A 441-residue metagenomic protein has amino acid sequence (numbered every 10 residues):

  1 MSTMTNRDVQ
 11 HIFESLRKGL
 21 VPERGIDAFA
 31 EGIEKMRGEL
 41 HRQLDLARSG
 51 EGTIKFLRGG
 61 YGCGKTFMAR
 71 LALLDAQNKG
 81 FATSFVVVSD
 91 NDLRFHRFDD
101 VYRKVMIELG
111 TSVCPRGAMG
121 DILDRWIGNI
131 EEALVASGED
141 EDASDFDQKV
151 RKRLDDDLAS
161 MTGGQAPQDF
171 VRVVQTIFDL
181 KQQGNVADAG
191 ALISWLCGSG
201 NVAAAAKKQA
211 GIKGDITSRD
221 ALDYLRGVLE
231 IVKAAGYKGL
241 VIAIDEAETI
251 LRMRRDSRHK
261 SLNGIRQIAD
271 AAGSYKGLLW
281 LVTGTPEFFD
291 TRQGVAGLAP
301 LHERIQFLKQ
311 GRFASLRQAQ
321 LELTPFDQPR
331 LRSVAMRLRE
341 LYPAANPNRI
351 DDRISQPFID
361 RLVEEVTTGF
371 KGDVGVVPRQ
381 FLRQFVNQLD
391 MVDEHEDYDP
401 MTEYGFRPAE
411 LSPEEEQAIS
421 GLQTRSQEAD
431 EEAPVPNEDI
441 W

Functional and structural regions predicted by a protein language model:
M1-T53, F146-D147, D399-W441: A short, basic N-terminal segment
T5-D8, A189-I354: The catalytic "switch" region of P-loop NTPases
D8, G32, M36, T53 (+16 more regions): Helical mechanochemical/support elements of P-loop NTPase systems and associated helical scaffolds
E39, L71-D75, R97-E108, K260-G264 (+2 more regions): Alpha-helical scaffold elements adjacent to nucleotide-binding pockets in ATP/GTP-utilizing enzyme cores
I54-G59, C63, F67-A235, D393-D397 (+1 more regions): P-loop NTPase nucleotide-binding core
Y61-T66, E248-T249, V377: Gly/Ser/Thr-rich loops at beta-strand to alpha-helix junctions that form or flank small-molecule/cofactor-binding
F67, E131-L134, I250-R254, P408-A418: Eukaryote-specific, cytoplasm-facing alpha-helical/coiled-coil scaffolding segments in long proteins
T176-S194, G311-A314, T324-W441: C-terminal alpha-helical "lid" subdomain
